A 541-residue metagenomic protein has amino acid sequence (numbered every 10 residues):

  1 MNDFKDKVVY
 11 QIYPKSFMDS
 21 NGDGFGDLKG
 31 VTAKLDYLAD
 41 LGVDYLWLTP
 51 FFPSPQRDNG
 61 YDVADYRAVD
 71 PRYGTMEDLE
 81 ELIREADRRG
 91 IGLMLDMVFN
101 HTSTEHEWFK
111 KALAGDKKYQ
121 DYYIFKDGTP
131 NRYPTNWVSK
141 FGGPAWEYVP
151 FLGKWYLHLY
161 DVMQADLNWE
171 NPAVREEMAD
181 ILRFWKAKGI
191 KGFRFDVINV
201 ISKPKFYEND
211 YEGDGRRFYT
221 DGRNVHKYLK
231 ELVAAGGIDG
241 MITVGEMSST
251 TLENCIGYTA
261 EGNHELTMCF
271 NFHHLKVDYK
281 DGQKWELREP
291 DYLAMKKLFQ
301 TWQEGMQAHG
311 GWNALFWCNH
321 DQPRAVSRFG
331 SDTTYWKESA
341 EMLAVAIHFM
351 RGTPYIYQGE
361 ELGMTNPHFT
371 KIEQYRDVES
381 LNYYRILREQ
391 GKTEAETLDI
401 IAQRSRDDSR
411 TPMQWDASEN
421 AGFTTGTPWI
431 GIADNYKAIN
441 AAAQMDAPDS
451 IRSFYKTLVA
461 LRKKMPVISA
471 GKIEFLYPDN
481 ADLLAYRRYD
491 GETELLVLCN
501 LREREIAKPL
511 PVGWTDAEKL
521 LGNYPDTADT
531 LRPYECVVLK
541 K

Functional and structural regions predicted by a protein language model:
N2-R183, A187, V200-T251, Y258-E261 (+1 more regions): Acidic/aromatic-lined carbohydrate-recognition and catalytic surfaces of CAZymes acting on diverse glycans
F4-K5, R216-R217, K227-L229, V233-G236 (+6 more regions): Loop/helix patches that line or flank the sugar-binding groove of alpha-linked glycan CAZymes
K15-F17, F52-S54, F99-N100, M163 (+9 more regions): Short, solvent-exposed loop/turn segments at secondary-structure junctions
L46, F193-F195: Hydrophobic residues within beta-strands of alpha/beta enzymes
M94-L95, R194, V244, F316-W317 (+2 more regions): Generic enzyme active-site microenvironment
E505-G522: Beta-strand-rich binding/interaction modules
D526-K541: C-terminal beta-strand-rich structural cap/linker in extracellular carbohydrate-active enzymes
